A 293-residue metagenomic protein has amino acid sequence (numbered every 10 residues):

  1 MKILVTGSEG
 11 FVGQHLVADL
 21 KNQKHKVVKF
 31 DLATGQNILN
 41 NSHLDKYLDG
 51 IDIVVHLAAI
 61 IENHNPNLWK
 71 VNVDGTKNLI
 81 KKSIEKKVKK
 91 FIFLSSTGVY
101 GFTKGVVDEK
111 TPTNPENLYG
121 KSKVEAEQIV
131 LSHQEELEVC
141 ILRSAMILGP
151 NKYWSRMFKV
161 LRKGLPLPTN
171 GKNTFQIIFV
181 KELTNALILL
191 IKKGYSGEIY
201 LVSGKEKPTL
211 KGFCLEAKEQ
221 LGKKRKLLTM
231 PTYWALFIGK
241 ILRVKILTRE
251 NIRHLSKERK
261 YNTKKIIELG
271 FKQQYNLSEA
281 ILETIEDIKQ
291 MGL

Functional and structural regions predicted by a protein language model:
I3-N22: N-terminal Rossmann NAD(P)H-binding glycine-rich loop of SDR-like oxidoreductase domains
N40-D74, N78, K82, T97-K104: NAD(P)H-binding glycine-rich loop region in Rossmannoid oxidoreductase-like domains and their noncatalytic homologs
N78-L118, C140: Conserved Rossmann-fold NAD(P)-dependent oxidoreductase catalytic core, especially the SDR/UDP-sugar
N114-C140: Active-site Tyr-X1-5-Lys
V124, E136-L137, L148-R156, L190-Y200 (+2 more regions): Glycine/proline-rich active-site loop of Rossmann-fold NAD(P)-dependent oxidoreductases
K159-I178, E182, A186, L190 (+1 more regions): A conserved pocket-lining segment of Rossmann-fold NAD(P)-dependent short-chain dehydrogenase/reductase
K193-R249, L282-I285, M291-L293: Mid/C-terminal beta-alpha module of Rossmann-like enzyme folds, strongest in SDR-family dehydrogenases/epimerases
L215, K240-K272: Conserved C-terminal active-site "lid" loop/helix of NAD(P)H-dependent oxidoreductases that clamps the redox cofactor
